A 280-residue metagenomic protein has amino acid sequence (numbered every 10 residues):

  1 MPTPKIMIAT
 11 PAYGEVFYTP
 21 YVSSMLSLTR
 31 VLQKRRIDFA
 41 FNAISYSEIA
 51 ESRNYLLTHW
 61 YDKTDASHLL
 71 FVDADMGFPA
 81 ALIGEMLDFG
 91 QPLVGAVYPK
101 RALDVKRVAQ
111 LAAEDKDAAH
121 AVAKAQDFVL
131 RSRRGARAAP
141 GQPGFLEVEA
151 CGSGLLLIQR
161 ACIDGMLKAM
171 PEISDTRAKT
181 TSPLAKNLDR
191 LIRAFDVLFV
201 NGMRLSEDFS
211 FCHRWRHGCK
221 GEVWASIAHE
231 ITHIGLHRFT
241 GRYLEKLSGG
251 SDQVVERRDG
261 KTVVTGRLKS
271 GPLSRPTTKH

Functional and structural regions predicted by a protein language model:
M1-S47, E51, P272, H280: N-proximal low-complexity "stem/linker" segments adjacent to membrane-targeting elements
M1-T3, M7, K168-H280: C-terminal catalytic/acceptor-binding lobe
A43-S45, V97, I227: Residue-level recognition of beta-strand->loop/alpha-helix junctions
I49-D62: Short, conserved alpha-helix that lines the donor NDP-sugar binding/gating region of sugar-transfer enzymes
T64-G77: Short beta-strand-to-loop acidic/aromatic patch adjacent to the donor-nucleotide binding site
D65-A66, Q91, G221: Short, high-confidence coil segments that cap the C-terminus of an alpha-helix and link into the following beta-strand
P79-D196: Conserved catalytic core of nucleotide-sugar-dependent glycosyltransferases
